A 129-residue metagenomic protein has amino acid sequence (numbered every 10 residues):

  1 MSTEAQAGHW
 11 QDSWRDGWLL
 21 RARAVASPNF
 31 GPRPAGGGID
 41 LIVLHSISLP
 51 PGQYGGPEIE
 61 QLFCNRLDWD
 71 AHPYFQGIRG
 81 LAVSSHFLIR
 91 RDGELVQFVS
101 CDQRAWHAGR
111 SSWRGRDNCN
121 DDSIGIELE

Functional and structural regions predicted by a protein language model:
S2-R33, L41, S48-E129: Active-site-adjacent loop/helix surface patches within enzyme catalytic domains that shape the substrate-binding cleft
